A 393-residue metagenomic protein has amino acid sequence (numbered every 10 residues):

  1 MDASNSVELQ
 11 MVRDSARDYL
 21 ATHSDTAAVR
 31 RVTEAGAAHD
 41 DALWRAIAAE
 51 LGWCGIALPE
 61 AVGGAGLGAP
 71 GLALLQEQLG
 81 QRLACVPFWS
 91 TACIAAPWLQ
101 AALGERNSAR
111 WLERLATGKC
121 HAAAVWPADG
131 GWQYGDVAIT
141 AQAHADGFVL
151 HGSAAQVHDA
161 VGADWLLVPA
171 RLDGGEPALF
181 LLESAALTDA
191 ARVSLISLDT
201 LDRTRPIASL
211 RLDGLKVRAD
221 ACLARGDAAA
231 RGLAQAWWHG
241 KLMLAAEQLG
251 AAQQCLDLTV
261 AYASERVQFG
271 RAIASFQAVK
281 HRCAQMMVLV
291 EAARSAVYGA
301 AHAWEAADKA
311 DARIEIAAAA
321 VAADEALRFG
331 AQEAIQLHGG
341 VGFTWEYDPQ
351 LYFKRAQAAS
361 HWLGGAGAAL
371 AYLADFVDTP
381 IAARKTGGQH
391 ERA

Functional and structural regions predicted by a protein language model:
M1-Q81, A102-E105, G118, A143 (+2 more regions): Alpha-helical interface subdomain recognition
L67-G68, Q133-G135, D159-A163: Short glycine/proline-enriched turns and hinge-like loops at secondary-structure junctions
A84-R106: N-terminal glycine-rich flavin-associated loop
L99-L103, V168-R171, L181-S184, R211-D213 (+1 more regions): Short beta-strand-to-turn element immediately C-terminal to the catalytic PLP-Schiff-base lysine in fold type I
T117-D129: A short, Trp-centered hydrophobic/proline-enriched beta-strand micro-motif
V125, S153-V193: A short core secondary-structure module
G135-H151: Cytochrome P450 C-terminal beta-domain/meander region
D136-A138, Q156-V157, A186-R225: Flexible, small-/acidic-enriched active-site or ligand-binding loops
